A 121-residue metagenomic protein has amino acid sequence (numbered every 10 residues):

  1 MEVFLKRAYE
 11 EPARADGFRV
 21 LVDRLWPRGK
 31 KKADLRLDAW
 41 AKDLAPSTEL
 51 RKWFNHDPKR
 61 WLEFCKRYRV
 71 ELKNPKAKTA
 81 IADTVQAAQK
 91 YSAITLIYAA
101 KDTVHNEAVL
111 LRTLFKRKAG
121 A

Functional and structural regions predicted by a protein language model:
M1-A121: Residues lining hydrophobic/aromatic ligand-binding pockets adjacent to catalytic sites
